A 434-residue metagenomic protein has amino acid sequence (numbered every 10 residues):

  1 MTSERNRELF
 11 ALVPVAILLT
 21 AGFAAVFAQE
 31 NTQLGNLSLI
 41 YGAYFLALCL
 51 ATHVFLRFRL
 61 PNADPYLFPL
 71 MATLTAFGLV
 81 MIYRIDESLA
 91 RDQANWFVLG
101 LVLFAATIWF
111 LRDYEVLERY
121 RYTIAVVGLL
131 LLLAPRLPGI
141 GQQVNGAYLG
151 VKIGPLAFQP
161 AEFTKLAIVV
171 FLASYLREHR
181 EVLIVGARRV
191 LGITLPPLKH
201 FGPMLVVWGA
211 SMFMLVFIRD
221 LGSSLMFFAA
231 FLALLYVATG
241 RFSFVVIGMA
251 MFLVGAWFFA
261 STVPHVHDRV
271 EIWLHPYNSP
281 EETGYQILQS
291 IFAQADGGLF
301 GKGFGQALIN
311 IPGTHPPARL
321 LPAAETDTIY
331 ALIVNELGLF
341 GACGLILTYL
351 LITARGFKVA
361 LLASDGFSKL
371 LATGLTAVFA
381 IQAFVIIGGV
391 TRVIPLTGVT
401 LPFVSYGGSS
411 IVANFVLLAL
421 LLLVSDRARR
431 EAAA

Functional and structural regions predicted by a protein language model:
M1, Q382-A434: A juxtamembrane structural motif centered on a specific transmembrane helix
M1-A16, A63: N-terminal membrane topogenic signal
L18-F27: Alpha-helical transmembrane segments of multi-pass membrane proteins
G35-Q286, Q294, A331-G389, V416-L420 (+1 more regions): Hydrophobic alpha-helical transmembrane segments of multi-pass inner membrane proteins, especially in bacterial systems
G154-T164, I218-R219, L299-G303, V399-A413: Glycine/serine-rich anion-binding loops at beta->alpha junctions that coordinate negatively charged ligand groups
V185-R188, M226-F227, G305-P316, T348 (+2 more regions): Re-entrant/interfacial helical elements at transmembrane boundaries that shape and gate the permeation pathway
F300-F340: Long extracytoplasmic/lumenal interhelical loops at the membrane interface of multi-pass membrane proteins
